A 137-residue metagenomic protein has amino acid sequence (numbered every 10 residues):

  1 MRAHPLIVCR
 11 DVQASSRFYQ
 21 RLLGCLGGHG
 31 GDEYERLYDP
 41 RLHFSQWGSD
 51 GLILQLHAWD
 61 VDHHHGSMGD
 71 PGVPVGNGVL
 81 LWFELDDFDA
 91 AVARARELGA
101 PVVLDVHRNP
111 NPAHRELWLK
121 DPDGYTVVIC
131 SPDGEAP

Functional and structural regions predicted by a protein language model:
R2-R10, H43-G48, S67-R94, R115-K120: Vicinal oxygen chelate
L6-L54: Core segments of cupin and vicinal oxygen chelate
G30-G31, H57-W59, D105: Conserved beta-strand termini and adjacent loop/short-helix elements that scaffold enzyme active sites in alpha/beta
G31-E35, D62-G69, A136-P137: A short, acidic/glycine-rich surface segment
L52, W59-V61, G134: Residue-level signature for short turns and capping positions that connect secondary-structure elements
L54-H57, V127-V128: Conserved beta-strand in the GNAT
V61, D87, N109-P110: Short beta->alpha connector loops
V92-P137: Vicinal oxygen chelate
